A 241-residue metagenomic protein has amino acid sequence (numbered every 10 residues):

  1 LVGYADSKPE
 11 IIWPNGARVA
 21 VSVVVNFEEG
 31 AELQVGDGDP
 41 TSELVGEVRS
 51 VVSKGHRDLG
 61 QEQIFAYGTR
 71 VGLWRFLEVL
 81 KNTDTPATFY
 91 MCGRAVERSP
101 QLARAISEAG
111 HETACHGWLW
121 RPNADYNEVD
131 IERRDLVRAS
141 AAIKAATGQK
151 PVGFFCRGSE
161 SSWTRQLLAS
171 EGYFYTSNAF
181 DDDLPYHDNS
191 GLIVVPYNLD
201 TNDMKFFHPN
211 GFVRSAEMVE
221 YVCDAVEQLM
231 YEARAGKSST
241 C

Functional and structural regions predicted by a protein language model:
L1-L199, M218-T240: Catalytic alpha-helical scaffold of carbohydrate-active enzymes acting on polysaccharides/glycoconjugates
N123-E128, F206-R214: Short histidine-centered catalytic/ligand-binding loop motif
V194-F212: Glycine-rich, positively charged active-site loop/lid region within alpha/beta enzyme cores that binds and organizes
